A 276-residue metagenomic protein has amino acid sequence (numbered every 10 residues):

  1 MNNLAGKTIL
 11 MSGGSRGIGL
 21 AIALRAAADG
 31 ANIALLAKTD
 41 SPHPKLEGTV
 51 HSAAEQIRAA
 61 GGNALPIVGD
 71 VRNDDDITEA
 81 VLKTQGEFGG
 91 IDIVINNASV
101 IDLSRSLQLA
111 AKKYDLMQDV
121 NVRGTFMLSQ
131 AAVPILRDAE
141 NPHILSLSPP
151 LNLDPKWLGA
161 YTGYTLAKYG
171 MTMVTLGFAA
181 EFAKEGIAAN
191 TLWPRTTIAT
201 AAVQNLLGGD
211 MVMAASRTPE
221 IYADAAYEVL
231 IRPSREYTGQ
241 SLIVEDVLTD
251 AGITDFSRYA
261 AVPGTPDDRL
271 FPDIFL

Functional and structural regions predicted by a protein language model:
N2-F88, D102, K112: Short-chain dehydrogenase/reductase
K7, G62-N63, G90-I91, L136-P150 (+2 more regions): Active-site loop of short-chain dehydrogenase/reductase
A26, G90-D92, T172-T175, F182-P194 (+1 more regions): Conserved Rossmann-fold SDR core element
A80, I95, L128-A132, L136 (+2 more regions): Hydrophobic positions on the long internal alpha-helix of Rossmann-like NAD(P)-dependent oxidoreductase domains
G86, L103, A111, V120-E140 (+2 more regions): Amphipathic alpha-helical dimer-interface segment in Rossmann-like NAD(P)H-dependent oxidoreductases
V100, L107-F126, L145, Y164 (+1 more regions): Catalytic Tyr-X3-Lys loop
R137, H143-K184, R195-T197: Catalytic loop of short-chain dehydrogenase/reductase
T191-L192, G209-L276: C-terminal helical subdomain
